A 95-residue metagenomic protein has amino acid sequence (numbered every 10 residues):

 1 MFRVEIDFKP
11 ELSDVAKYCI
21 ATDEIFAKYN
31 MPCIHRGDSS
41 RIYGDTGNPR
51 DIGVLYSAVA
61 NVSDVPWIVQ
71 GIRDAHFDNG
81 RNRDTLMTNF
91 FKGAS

Functional and structural regions predicted by a protein language model:
M1-E11: Short glycine-/aliphatic-rich beta-strand segments at the starts of folded cytosolic domains
V4-I6, F26, C33: Hydrophobic beta-strand residues in large extracellular and virion-surface proteins
K9-E11, N48-P49, G80: Generic structural motif
S13-K28: Short amphipathic alpha-helix segments
Y29-I68: Short, intrinsically disordered low-complexity segments
A60-N89: Short, mixed-charge low-complexity intrinsically disordered segments
F90-S95: Short acidic DE-rich linear segments
